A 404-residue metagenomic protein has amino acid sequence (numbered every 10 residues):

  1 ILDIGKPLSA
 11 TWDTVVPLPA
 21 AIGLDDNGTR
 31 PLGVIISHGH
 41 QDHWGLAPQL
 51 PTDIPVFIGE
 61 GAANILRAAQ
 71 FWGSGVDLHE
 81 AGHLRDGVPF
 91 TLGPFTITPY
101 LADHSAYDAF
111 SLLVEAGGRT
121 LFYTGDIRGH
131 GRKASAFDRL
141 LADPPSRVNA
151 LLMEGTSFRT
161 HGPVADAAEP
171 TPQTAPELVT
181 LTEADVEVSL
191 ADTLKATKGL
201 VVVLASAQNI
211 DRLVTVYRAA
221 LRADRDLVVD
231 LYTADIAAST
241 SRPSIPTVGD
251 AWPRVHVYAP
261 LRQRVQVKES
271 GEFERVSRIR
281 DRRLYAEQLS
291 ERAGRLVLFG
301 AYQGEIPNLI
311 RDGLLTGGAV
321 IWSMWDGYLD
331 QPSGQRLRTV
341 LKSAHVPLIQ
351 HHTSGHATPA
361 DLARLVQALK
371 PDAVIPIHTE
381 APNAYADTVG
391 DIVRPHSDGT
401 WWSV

Functional and structural regions predicted by a protein language model:
I1-I35, Q41-D211, T215, L221-R222 (+2 more regions): His/Asp/Glu-rich metal-coordinating catalytic cores of metallo-dependent phosphodiesterases/hydrolases acting on
H40-H43, H104-Y107, R128-G129, S206-L213 (+5 more regions): Gly/Ser/Thr-rich loops at beta-strand to alpha-helix junctions that form or flank small-molecule/cofactor-binding
L50-P51, A142-S146, I310-G317, Q367-L369: Short, conserved loop/helix-junction motifs that constitute active-site signature segments in enzyme catalytic cores
D53-A63, L152, D226-D235, Y258-L261 (+2 more regions): Short internal beta-strands
P99, F122-Y123, V201-A205, V297-L298 (+2 more regions): Short catalytic-loop micro-motif centered on adjacent basic/acidic residues
P170-G317, A344, I377: Hard-cation-handling environments
R311-W322, D326-G355: Mobile, glycine- and charge-enriched loop segments and immediately flanking short secondary-structure elements within
M324, Y328, P347-V404: Internal alpha/beta domain cores that form substrate/cofactor-binding pockets in large enzymes and binding proteins
